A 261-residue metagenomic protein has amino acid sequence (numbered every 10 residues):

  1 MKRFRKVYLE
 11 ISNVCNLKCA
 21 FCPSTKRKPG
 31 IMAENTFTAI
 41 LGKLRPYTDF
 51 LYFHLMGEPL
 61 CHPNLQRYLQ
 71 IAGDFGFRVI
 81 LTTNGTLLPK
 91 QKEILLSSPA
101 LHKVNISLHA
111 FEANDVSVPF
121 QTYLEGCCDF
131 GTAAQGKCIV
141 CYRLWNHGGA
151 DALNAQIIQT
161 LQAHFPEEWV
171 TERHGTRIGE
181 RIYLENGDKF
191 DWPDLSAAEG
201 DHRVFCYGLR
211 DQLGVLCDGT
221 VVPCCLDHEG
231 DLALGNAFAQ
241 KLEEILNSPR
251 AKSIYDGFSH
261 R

Functional and structural regions predicted by a protein language model:
M1-V104, D115-T122: Conserved alpha-helical substructure of the radical SAM core
M32, F75-R78, I94-G257: Radical SAM enzyme [4Fe-4S]-AdoMet core and its adjacent flexible, acidic and glycine-rich loops/tails across
S259-R261: Short, intrinsically disordered, charge-balanced linker/junction segments flanking boundaries in proteins
